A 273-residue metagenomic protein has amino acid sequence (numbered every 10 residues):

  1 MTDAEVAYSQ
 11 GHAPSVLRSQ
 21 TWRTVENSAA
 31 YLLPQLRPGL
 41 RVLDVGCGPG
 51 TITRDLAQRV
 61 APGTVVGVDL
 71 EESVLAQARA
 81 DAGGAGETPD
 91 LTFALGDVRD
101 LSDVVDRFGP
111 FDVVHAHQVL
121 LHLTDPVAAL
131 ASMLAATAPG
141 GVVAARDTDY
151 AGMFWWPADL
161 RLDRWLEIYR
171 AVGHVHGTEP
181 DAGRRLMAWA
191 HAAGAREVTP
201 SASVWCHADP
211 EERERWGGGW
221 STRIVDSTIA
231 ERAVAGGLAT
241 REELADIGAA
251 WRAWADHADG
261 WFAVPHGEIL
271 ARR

Functional and structural regions predicted by a protein language model:
T2-T24: Class I SAM-dependent methyltransferase Rossmann-like catalytic core, especially the SAM/SAH-binding loop
D3, P14, T199-F262: C-terminal helical/coil "lid" or tail adjacent to the Rossmann-like core of SAM-dependent
T21-P38, D55: Conserved alpha-helix/loop element of class I SAM-dependent methyltransferases that forms part of the SAM/SAH-binding
L43-V45, P49-D103: Class I SAM-dependent methyltransferase SAM/SAH-binding core
D103-V113: A short acidic, Gly/Pro-enriched loop at the edge of an enzyme's catalytic core that lines a small-molecule cofactor
D112-P126: A short SAM/SAH-binding and catalytic strip from SAM-dependent methyltransferases
V127-V142: A short glycine-rich, Lys/Arg-flanked "PGG" loop and its adjoining helix->strand segment in the class I
A144-R213: Conserved catalytic/acceptor-binding region of the Class I
